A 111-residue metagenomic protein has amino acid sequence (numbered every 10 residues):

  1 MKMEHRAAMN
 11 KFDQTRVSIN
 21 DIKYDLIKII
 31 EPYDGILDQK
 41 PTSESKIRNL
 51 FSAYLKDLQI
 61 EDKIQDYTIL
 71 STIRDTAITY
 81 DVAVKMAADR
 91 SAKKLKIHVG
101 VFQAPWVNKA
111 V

Functional and structural regions predicted by a protein language model:
M1-V111: Structured, hydrophobic secondary-structure cores that serve as assembly/anchoring elements
